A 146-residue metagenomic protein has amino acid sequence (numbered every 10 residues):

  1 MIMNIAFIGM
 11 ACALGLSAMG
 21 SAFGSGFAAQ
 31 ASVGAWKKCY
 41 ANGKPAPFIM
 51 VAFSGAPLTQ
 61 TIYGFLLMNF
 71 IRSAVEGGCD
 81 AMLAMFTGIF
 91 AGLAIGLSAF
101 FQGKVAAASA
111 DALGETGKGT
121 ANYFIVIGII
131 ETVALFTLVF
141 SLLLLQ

Functional and structural regions predicted by a protein language model:
M1-Q146: Hydrophobic, small-residue-rich transmembrane alpha-helices and their short perimembrane loops in multi-pass membrane
